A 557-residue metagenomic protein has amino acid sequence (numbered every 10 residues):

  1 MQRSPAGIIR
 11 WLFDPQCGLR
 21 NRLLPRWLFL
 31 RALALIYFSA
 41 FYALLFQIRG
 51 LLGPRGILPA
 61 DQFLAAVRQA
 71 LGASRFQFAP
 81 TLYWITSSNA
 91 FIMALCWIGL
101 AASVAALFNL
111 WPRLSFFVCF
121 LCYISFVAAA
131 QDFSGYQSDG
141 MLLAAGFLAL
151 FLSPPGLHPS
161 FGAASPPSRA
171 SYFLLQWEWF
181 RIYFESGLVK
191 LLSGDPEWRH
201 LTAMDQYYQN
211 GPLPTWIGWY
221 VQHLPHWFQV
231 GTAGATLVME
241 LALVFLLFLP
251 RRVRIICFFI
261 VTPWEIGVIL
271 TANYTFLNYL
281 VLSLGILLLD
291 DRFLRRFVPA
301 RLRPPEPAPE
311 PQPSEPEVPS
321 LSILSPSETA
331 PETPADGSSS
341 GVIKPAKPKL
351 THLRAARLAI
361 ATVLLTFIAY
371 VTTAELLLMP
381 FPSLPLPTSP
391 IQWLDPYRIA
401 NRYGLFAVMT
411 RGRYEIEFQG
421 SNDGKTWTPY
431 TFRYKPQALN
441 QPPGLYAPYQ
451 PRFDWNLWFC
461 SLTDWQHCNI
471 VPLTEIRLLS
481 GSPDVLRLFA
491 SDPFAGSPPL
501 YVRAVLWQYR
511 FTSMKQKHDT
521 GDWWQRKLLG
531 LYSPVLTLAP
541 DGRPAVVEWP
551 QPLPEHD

Functional and structural regions predicted by a protein language model:
M1-D336, S340-D557: Alpha-helical membrane-anchoring segments
